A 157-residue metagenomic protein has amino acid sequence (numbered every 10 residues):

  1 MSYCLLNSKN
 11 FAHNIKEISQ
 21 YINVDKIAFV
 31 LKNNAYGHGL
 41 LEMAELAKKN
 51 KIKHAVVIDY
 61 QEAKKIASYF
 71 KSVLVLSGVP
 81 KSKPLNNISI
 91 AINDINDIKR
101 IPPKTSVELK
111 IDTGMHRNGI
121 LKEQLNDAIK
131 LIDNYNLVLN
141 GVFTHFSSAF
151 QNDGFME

Functional and structural regions predicted by a protein language model:
S2-L6, N10, D25-E157: Active-site-proximal beta-alpha core segment in soluble small-molecule metabolic enzymes
I15-V24: Glycine-rich phosphate/diphosphate-binding loops that line cofactor/substrate pockets in enzymes
